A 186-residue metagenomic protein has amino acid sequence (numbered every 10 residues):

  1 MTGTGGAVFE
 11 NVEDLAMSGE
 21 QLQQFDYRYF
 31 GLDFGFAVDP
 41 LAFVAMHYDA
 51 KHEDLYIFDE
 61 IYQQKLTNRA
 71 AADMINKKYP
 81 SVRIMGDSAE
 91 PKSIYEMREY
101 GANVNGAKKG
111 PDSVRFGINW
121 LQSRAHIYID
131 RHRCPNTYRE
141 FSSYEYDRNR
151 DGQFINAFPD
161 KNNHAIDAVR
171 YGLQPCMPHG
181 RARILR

Functional and structural regions predicted by a protein language model:
M1-G35: ATPase catalytic-site recognition across NTP-hydrolyzing enzymes
L22-Q24, F30-D59: Acidic catalytic cores of enzymes that act on phosphate-bearing nucleotides/polynucleotides
V38, K92, N163: Short, well-structured alpha-helical interface segments that form or flank functional binding sites
L41, P135, N163-I166: Non-catalytic, well-ordered alpha-helical scaffold segments
V44, A50-F158, H179-R186: Mg2+-dependent endonuclease catalytic cores in nucleic-acid-processing enzymes, primarily RNase H-like
D160-P178, L185: Acidic, Mg2+-coordinating catalytic module of metal-dependent nucleases/exonucleases that use a two-metal-ion mechanism
